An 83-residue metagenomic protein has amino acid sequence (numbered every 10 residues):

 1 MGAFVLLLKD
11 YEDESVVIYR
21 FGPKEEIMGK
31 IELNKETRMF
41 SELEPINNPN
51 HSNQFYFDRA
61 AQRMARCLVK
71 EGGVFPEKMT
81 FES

Functional and structural regions predicted by a protein language model:
M1, F21-P23, K30, E36 (+1 more regions): Homeobox/homeodomain signature
M1-E12, G73-S83: Acidic, proline/glycine-rich low-complexity IDRs
F4, L8-G29: Amphipathic, interaction-prone secondary-structure segments
S15, K30-E32, K78-T80: Ser/Thr- (and often Asn-) enriched beta-sheet segments in non-cytosolic proteins
E25-E32, P49-H51: Short, surface-exposed beta-strand/loop "edge" segments at domain boundaries and coil↔beta transitions
K35-S83: Acidic, low-complexity intrinsically disordered segments
